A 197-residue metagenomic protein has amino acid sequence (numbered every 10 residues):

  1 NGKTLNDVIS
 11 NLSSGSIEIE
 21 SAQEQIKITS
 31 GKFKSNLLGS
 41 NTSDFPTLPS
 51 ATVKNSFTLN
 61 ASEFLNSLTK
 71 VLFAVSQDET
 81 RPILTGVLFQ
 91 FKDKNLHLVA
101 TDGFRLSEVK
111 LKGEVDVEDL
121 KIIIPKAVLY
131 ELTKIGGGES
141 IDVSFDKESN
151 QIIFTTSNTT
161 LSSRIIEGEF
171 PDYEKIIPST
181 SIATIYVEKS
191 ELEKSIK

Functional and structural regions predicted by a protein language model:
N1-K197: Structural preference for solvent-exposed beta-strand-turn elements and adjacent flexible terminal/loop segments within
